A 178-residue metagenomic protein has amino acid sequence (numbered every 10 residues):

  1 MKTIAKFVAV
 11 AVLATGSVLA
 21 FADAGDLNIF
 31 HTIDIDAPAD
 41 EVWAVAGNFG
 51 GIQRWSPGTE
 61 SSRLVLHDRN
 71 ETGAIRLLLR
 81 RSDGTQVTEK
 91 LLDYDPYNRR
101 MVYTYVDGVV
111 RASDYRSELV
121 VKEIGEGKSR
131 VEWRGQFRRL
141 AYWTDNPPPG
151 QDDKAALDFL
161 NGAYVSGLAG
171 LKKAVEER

Functional and structural regions predicted by a protein language model:
M1-A9: Bacterial N-terminal signal peptides that target proteins for export
V8-A11, A20: Cleavable N-terminal signal peptides
T15-S17: N-terminal signal peptide c-region/cleavage motif recognized by signal peptidases
A20-D68: Hydrophobic ligand-binding cavity/cleft-lining segments
G25, R111-E118: Amphipathic hydrophobic-ligand
P38-A39, V45-N48, V87, A156 (+2 more regions): Stable alpha-helical elements in mature extracytoplasmic
R54, R63-R111, K122, S166 (+1 more regions): Glycine-rich portal/gate segments that line the openings of hydrophobic small-molecule binding cavities
R130, F137-R178: A conserved amphipathic terminal alpha-helix motif
